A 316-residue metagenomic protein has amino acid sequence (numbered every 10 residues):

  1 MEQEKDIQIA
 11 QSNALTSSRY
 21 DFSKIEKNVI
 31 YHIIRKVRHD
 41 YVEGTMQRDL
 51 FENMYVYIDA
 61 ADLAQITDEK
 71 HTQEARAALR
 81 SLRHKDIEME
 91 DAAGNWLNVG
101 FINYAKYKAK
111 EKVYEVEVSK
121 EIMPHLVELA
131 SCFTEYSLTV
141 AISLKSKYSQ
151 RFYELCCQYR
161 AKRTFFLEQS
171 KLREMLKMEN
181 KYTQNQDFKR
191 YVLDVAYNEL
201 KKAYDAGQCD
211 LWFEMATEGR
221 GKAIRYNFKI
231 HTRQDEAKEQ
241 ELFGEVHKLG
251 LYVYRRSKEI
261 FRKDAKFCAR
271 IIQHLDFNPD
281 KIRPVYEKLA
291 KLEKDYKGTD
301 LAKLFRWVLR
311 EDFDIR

Functional and structural regions predicted by a protein language model:
M1-K112, K120-R316: Electrostatic interaction modules used in gene-expression and signaling proteins
